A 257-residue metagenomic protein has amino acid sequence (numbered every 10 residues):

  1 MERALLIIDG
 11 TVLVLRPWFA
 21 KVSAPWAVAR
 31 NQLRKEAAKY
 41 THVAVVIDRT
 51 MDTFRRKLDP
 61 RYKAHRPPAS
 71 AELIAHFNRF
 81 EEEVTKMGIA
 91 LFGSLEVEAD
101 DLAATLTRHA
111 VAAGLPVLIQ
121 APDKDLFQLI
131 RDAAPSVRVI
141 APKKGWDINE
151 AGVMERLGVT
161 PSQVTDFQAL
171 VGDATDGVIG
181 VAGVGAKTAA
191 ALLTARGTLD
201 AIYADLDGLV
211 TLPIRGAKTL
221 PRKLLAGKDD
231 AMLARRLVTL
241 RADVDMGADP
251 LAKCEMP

Functional and structural regions predicted by a protein language model:
E2, E36-Y40, A44, A133 (+1 more regions): Non-catalytic nucleic-acid-binding/docking modules located in mid-to-C-terminal regions of nucleic-acid enzymes
E2-P116, Q120, L126-G145, A231-L233 (+1 more regions): Noncatalytic, basic helical substrate-engagement surface that gates or grips nucleic-acid strands
A99, D125-L126, T188, T198: Short phosphate-engaging motifs
